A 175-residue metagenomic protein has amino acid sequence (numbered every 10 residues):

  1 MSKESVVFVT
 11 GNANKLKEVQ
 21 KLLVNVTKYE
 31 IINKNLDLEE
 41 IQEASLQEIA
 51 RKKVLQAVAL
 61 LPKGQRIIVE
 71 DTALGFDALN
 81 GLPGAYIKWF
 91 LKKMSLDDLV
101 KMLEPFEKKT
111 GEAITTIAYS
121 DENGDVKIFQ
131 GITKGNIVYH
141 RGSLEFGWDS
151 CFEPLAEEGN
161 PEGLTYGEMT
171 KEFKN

Functional and structural regions predicted by a protein language model:
S2-V7, A13-N175: Anionic-ligand binding patches
